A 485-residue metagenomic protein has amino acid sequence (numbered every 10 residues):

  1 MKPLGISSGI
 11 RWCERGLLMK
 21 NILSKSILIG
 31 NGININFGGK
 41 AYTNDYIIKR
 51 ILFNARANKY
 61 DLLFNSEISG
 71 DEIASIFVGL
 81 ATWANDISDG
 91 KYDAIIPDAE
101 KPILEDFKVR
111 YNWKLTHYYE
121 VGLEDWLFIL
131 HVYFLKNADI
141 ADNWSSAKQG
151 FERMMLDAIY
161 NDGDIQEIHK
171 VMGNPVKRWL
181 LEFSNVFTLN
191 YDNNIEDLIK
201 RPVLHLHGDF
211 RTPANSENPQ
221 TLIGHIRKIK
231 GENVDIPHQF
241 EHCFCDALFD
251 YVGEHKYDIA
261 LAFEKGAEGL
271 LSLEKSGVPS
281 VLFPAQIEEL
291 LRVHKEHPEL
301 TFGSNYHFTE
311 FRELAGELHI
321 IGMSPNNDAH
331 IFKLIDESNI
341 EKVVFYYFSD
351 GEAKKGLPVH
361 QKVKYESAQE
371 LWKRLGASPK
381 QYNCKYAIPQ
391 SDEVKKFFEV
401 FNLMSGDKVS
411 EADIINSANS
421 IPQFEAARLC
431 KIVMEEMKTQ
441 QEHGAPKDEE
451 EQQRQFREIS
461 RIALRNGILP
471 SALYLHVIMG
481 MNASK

Functional and structural regions predicted by a protein language model:
P3-L4: Intrinsically disordered, low-complexity segments enriched in serine/proline and basic residues
G9-F37, Y46-I51, N58-Y60, L291-A412 (+1 more regions): SIR2/sirtuin-family catalytic core signature
N34, A41-Y42, E72-E217, E299-L314 (+2 more regions): Active-site periphery "cap/insert" segments of enzyme catalytic domains
P202, E217-R227, K396-L403: Short, surface-exposed amphipathic charged segments that create phosphate/polyanion-binding patches used for binding
S216-G303, H307-F308: Positively charged, amphipathic N-terminal segments that serve as targeting/anchoring signals
K408-V409, Q423, Q441-E449, R465-P470: Charged, low-complexity interaction regions
M437, Q452-F456, S460: Acidic, low-complexity, intrinsically disordered interaction modules
I459, A463-A483: Amphipathic alpha-helical binding modules
